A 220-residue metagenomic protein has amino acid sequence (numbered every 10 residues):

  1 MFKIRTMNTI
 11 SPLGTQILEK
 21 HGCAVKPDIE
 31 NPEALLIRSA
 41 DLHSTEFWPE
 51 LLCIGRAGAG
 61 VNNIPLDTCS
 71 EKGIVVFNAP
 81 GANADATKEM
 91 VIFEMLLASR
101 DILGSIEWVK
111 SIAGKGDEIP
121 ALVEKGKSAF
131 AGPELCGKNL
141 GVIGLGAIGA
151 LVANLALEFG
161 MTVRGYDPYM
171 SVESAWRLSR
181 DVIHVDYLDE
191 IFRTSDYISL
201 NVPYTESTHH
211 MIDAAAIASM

Functional and structural regions predicted by a protein language model:
M1, L51, C136-N139, A214: Phosphate-coordination loops involved in phosphoryl transfer and adenosine-cofactor binding
M1-A79, R193: An N-terminal-biased, well-structured beta-alpha scaffold segment characteristic of Rossmann-like dinucleotide-binding
F2-R5, T9-P12, C23-V25, A84-A86 (+5 more regions): Structural/interface elements that position substrates and couple domains in central-metabolism enzymes
A40-T45, P168-M220: Rossmann-like adenosine-cofactor binding region
P80-N139: Phosphate-binding beta-alpha-beta segment of Rossmann-like dinucleotide-binding domains, i.e., the NAD(P)
L145-G146: Glycine-rich Rossmann-fold phosphate-binding loop(s) that bind the pyrophosphate of adenine dinucleotide cofactors
G149-A150: N-terminal Rossmann-fold NAD(P) dinucleotide-binding loop
A153, L157: Gly/Ala-rich phosphate-binding loop of Rossmann-like dinucleotide-binding domains, activating on the conserved
